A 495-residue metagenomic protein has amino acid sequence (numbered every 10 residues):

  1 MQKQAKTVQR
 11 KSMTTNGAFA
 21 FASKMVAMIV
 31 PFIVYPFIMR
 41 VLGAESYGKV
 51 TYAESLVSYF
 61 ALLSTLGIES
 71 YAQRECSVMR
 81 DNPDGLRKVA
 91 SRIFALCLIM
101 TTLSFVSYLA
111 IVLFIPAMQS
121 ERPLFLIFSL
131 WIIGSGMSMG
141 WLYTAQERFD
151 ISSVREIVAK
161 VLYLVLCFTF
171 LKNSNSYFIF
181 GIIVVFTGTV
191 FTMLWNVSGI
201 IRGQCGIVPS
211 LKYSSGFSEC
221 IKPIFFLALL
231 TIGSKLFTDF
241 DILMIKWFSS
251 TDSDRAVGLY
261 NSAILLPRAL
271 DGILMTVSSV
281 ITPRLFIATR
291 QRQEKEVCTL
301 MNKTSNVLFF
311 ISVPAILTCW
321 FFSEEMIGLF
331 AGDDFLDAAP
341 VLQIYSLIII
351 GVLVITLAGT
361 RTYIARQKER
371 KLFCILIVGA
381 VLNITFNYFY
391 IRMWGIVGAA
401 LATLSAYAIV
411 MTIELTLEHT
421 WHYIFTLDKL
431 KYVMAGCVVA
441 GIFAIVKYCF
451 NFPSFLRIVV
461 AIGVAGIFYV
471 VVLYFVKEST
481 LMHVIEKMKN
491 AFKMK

Functional and structural regions predicted by a protein language model:
M1-Q9, Y177-G181, W195-T238, R284-T299 (+3 more regions): Interhelical loop/hinge segments that connect adjacent transmembrane helices in multipass membrane
Q2-Q4, A444-K495: Membrane-proximal transmembrane or re-entrant/amphipathic helices at the cytosolic face
Q9-E69, F105, L164, K222-F248 (+2 more regions): Signature of the first transmembrane helix
T15-P31, A159, F180-I200, S214-I287 (+2 more regions): Transmembrane helical elements of multi-pass membrane transporters/channels
Y35-A61, Y177-F178, G216-L227, I245-R268 (+3 more regions): Interfacial/gating helices of multi-pass transporter permease domains
T65-D81, A263-S305, S312, G359-A365: Helix-loop junctions and terminal segments of transmembrane helices in multi-pass membrane transport/translocation
R122, I132-R155, L347-V378: Membrane-interface junctions at transmembrane-helix termini in multi-pass inner-membrane proteins
S129, S153-G203, P223, V378-L382 (+3 more regions): Hydrophobic alpha-helical transmembrane segments
